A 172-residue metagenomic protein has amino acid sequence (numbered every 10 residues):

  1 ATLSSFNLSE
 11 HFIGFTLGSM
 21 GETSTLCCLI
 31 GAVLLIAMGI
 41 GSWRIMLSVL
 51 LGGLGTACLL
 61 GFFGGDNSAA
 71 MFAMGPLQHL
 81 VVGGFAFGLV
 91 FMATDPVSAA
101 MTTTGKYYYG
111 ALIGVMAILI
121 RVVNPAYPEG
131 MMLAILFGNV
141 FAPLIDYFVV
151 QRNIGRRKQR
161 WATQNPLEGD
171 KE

Functional and structural regions predicted by a protein language model:
A1-L29: Long hydrophobic alpha-helical segments that form multi-pass transmembrane helix bundles in integral membrane proteins
L26-I30, L47-G55, H79-A93, Y107-V115: Hydrophobic alpha-helical segments embedded in the membrane of multi-pass proteins
A32-I36, L54-C58, G88-L89, A93 (+3 more regions): Alpha-helical transmembrane segments of multipass membrane proteins
I36-S48, P96-Y107: Membrane-helix interface "capping/anchor" motifs
L60-D66, M116-E129: Hydrophobic alpha-helical transmembrane segments in multi-pass integral membrane proteins
L77-F85, K106, A126-G138: Loop-to-transmembrane alpha-helix initiation sites
V123-E172: Cytosolic-side transmembrane-helix boundaries in multi-pass membrane proteins
